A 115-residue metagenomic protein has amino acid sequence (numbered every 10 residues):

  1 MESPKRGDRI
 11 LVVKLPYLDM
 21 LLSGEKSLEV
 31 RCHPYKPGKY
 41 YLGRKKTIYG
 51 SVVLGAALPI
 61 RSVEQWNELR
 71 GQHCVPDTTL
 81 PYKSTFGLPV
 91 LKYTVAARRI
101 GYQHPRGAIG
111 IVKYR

Functional and structural regions predicted by a protein language model:
M1-R115: Structured alpha/beta reader/binder surfaces that contact nucleic acids or chromatin modification marks
